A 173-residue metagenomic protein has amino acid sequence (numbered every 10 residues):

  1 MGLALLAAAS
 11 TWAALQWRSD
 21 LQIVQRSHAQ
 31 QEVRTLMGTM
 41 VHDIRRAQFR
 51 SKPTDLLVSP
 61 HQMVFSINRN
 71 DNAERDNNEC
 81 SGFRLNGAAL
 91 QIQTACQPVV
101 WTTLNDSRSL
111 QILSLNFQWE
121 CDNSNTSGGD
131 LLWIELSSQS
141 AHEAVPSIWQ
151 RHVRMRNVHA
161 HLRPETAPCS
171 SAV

Functional and structural regions predicted by a protein language model:
M1-R45: Aliphatic-rich helix starts adjacent to a transmembrane/signal segment
R18, S51-D55, H61: Post-signal peptide N-terminal regions of Sec-secreted extracellular proteins
L56-N125, E165-S171: Type IV pilin-like appendage domain
P98, T102-S107, S114-N116, W133 (+1 more regions): Low-complexity, S/T/G/P-rich flexible repeat/linker segments used as non-globular hinges and stalks within
N125-S127, A144: Surface-exposed coil/turn segments at beta-strand junctions on protein surfaces, enriched
G129-L131: Extracellular Ig-like/FN3 beta-sandwich strand-entry sites
